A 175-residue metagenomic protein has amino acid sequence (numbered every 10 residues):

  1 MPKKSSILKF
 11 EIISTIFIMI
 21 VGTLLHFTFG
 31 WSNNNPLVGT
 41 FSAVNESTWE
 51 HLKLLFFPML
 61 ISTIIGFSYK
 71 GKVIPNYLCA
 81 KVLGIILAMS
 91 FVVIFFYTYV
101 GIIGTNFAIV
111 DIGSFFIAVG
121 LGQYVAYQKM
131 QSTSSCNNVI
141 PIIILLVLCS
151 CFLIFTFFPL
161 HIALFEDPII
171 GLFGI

Functional and structural regions predicted by a protein language model:
P2-S14: N-terminal membrane topogenic signal
F17-N34, L153-L160: Alpha-helical transmembrane segments of multi-pass membrane proteins
G22, H26, S62, G66 (+1 more regions): Small-polar-interrupted transmembrane alpha-helices in polytopic inner-membrane proteins
T40-K53, G174-I175: Short aromatic-rich membrane-water interface segments that cap or initiate transmembrane helices in multi-pass membrane
S47-L55, A108-G120: Alpha-helical transmembrane segments of polytopic membrane proteins
I74, T98-I109: Membrane-interface helix caps and helix-loop-helix hairpins in membrane proteins
I85-A88, V92, D111-Q128, C149-S150: Hydrophobic alpha-helical membrane segments
M130-I175: Terminal transmembrane helical module of multi-pass membrane proteins
